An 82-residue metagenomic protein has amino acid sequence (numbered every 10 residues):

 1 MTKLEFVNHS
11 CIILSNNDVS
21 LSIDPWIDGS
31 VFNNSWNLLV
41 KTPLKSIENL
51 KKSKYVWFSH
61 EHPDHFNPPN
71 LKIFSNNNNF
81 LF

Functional and structural regions predicted by a protein language model:
M1-E5, S20: Extreme N-terminal starter segment of soluble prokaryotic enzymes
H9-C11: Short hydrophobic/aromatic beta-strand or adjacent loop that forms the aromatic wall/cage of a ligand/substrate-binding
L14-D18: Active-site beta-strand termini and strand-to-loop segments that position acidic
V19-W57, E61, P68-I73: Pre-active-site segment of Zn-dependent metallo-hydrolases
N78-F82: Short internal beta-strands
